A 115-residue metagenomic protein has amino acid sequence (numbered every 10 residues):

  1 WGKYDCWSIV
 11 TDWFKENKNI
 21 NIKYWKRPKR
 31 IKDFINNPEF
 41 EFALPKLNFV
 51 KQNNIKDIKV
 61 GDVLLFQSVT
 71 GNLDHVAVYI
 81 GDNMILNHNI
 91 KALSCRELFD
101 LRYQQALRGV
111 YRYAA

Functional and structural regions predicted by a protein language model:
W1-K18: Active-site nucleophilic cysteine motif
D5, N19, N54, E97-L98: Helix N-cap and loop-to-helix transition residues
K18-N19, N48: Glycine-centered loop/turn motif at secondary-structure junctions
I20-R30: Short acidic alpha-helical/loop segments enriched in Asp/Glu that coordinate divalent cations
P28-L93, F99, A114: ...with weaker cross-activation on analogous glycine-rich loops/strands in unrelated enzymes
E97-A115: Glycine- and charge-enriched low-complexity intrinsically disordered segments
